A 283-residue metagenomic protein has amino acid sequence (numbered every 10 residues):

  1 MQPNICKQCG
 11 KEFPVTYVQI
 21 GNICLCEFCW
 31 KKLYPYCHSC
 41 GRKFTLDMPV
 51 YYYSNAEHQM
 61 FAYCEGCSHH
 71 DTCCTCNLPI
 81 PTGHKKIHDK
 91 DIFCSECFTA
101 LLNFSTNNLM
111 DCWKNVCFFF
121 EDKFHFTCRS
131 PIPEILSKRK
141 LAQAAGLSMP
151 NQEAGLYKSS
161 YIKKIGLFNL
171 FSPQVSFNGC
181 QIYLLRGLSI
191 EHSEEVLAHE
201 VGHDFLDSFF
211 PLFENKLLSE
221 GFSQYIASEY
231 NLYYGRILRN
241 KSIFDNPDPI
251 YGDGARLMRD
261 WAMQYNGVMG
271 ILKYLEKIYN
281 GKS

Functional and structural regions predicted by a protein language model:
Q2, K7-Q8, E12, V18-I20 (+1 more regions): A metal-dependent hydrolase signature that marks the N-terminal structural subdomain at the beginning of catalytic folds
P35, E65-H70, T75-L78, K85 (+2 more regions): Pan-zinc metallopeptidase signature
L101, S148-E194, V201-S208: Active-site scaffold of zinc-dependent metalloenzymes
L109-C112, S193-E194, A198, N215 (+2 more regions): Hydrophobic (often cysteine-bearing) scaffold residues that line and stabilize catalytic clefts of nucleotide/cofactor
F120, E195-P211, E220-Q224: Active-site recognition of the HExxH zinc-binding catalytic motif
E121, H125, L206-D207, S228-L232 (+1 more regions): Sec-exported extracytoplasmic/periplasmic mature domains
Q174-G179, Y183-L188, H192-S193, L206 (+4 more regions): Preference for well-ordered, secondary-structure-rich cores of eukaryotic proteins
F209-Y251: Post-HExxH zinc-binding segment in Zn-dependent metallohydrolases
